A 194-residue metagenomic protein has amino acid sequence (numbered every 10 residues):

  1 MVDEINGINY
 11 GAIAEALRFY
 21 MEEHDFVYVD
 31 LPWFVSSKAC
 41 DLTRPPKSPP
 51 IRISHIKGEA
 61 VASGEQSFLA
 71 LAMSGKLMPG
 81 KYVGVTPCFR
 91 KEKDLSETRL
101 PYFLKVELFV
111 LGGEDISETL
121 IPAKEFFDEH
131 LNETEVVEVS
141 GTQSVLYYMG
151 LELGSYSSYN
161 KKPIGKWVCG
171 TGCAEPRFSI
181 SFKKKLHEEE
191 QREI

Functional and structural regions predicted by a protein language model:
M1-I194: TRNA-recognition modules of translation machinery and tRNA-sensing kinases, especially anticodon-binding
